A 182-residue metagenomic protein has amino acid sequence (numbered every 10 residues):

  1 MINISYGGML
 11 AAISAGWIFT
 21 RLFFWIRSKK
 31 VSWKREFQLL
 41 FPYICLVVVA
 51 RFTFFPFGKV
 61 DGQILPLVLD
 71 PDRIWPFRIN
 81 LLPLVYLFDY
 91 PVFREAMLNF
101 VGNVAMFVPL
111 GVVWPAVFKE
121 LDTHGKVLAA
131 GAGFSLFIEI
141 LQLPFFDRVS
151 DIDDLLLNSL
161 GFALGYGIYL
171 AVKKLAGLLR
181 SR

Functional and structural regions predicted by a protein language model:
M1-F146, Y166, L170-R182: Bulky hydrophobic segments
L65, L155-L156: Residue-level detector of alpha-helical recognition elements and their boundaries
A132, N158-S159: Hydrophobic alpha-helical segments of small multi-pass membrane proteins
I152: Active-site-proximal cofactor/substrate-binding loop regions of enzyme domains
L156, A163-L164, I168: Hydrophobic alpha-helical segments of polytopic membrane proteins
